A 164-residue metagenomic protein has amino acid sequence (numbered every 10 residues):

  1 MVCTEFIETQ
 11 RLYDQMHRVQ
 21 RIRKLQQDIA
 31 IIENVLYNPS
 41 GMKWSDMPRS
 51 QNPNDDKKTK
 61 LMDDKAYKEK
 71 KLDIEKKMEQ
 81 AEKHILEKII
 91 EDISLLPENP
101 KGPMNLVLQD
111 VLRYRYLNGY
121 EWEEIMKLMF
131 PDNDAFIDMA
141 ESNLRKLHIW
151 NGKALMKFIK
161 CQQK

Functional and structural regions predicted by a protein language model:
M1-P100, F130, G152, M156 (+1 more regions): N-terminal interaction/assembly modules
Y37, R115, E141-N143: Intrinsically disordered, low-complexity regions enriched in Ser/Pro/Gly/Gln/His and often acidic
Y67, M104, L147: Residue-level marker of regulatory loop/turn positions in helix-turn-helix DNA-binding domains and in histidine
H84-E87, L106, R145: Generic alpha-helical secondary structure signal
E98-M126: Short amphipathic alpha helix immediately N-terminal
Y116-Y120, N133, L155: Residue-level detector of secondary-structure transition/capping positions
F130-K153: Short, basic interhelical loop/turn and adjoining N-cap of the next helix at nucleic-acid- or acidic-partner-contacting
